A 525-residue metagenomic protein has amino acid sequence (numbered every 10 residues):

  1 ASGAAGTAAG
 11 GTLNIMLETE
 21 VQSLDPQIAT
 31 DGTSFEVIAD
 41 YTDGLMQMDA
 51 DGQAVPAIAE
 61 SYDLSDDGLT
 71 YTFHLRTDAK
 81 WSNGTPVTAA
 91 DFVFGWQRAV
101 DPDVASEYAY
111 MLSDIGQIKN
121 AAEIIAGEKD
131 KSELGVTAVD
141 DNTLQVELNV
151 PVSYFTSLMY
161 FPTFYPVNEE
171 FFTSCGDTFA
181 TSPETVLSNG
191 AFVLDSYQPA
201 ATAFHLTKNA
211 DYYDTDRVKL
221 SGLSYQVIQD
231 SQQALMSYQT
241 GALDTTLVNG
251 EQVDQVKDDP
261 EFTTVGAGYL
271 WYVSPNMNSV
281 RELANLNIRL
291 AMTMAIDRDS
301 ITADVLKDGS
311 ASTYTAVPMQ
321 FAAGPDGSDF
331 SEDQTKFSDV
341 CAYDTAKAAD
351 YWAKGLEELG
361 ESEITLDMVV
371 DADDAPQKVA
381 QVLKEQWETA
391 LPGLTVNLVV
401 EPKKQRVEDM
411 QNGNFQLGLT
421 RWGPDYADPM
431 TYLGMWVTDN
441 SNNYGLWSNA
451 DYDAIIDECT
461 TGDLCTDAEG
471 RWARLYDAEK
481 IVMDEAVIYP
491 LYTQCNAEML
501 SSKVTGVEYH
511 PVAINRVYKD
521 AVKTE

Functional and structural regions predicted by a protein language model:
M16-D66, L187: N-terminal lobe/hinge region of extracytoplasmic solute-binding protein
T88-G95, T143-E147, G190-A191, L220-G222 (+5 more regions): Alpha-helical secondary-structure segments
V93, R98-V100, E107-E170: Surface-exposed binding/hinge segments that line and control ligand-binding clefts or catalytic entry sites
L148-V218, G222, Q232: Gly/Pro-rich hinge or "lid" segments in bacterial periplasmic/extracellular proteins
V186, A210-V256: Ligand-site clamp/hinge motif
T302-A303, V340-C341, G393-R406, G434-S501 (+1 more regions): Extracytoplasmic/peripheral linker and loop segments enriched in polar/acidic and small residues with frequent Thr/Pro
S312-K354, A375-Q377: Structural transition elements
E498-E525: Long beta-strand-rich cores associated with HINT superfamily self-processing modules
